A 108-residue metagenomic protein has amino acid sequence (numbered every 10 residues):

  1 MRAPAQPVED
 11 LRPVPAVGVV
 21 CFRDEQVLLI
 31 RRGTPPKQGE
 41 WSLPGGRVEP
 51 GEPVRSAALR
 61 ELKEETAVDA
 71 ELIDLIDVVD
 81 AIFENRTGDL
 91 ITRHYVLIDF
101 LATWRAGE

Functional and structural regions predicted by a protein language model:
A3-V27, L101: Conserved N-terminal beta-strand and adjoining loop/helix that marks the start of the Nudix/MutT-like hydrolase domain
E9-P13, E40, D89-V96: A generic structural micro-feature
L29-R31: Beta-strand scaffold of nucleotide-dependent catalytic cores
P35-W41: A conserved beta-turn-beta hairpin within the catalytic core of GNAT-like acetyltransferases that forms part
L43-I76, F100: The catalytic Nudix box helix
V79-E108: Active-site-adjacent beta-strand/loop module that shapes the phosphate/pyrophosphate-binding cleft
